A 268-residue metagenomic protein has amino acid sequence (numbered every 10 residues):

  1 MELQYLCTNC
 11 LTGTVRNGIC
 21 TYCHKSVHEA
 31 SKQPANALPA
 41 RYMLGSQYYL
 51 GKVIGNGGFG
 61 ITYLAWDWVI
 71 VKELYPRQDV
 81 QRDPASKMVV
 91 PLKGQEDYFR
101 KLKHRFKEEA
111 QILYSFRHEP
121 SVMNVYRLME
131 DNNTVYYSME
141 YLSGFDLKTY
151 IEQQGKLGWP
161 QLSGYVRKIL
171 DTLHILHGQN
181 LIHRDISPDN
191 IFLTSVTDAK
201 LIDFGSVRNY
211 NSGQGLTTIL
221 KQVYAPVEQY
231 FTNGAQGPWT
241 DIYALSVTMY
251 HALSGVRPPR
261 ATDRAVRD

Functional and structural regions predicted by a protein language model:
G51-G57, T62: Protein kinase glycine-rich loop
D83-F116: AlphaC helix of the eukaryotic protein kinase fold
R127-L128: Activation-segment/catalytic-loop signature of the eukaryotic protein kinase fold
D131-D146, Y150: Conserved short submotifs of the Hanks-type protein kinase catalytic core that shape the nucleotide-binding pocket
Y165-V166: Activation segment signature within eukaryotic-like protein kinase domains
L173, H177-L193: Catalytic-loop of the protein kinase fold
G215-Q229: Conserved activation segment of eukaryotic-like protein kinases, specifically the C-terminal portion of the activation
E228-P238: Conserved end of the kinase activation segment
